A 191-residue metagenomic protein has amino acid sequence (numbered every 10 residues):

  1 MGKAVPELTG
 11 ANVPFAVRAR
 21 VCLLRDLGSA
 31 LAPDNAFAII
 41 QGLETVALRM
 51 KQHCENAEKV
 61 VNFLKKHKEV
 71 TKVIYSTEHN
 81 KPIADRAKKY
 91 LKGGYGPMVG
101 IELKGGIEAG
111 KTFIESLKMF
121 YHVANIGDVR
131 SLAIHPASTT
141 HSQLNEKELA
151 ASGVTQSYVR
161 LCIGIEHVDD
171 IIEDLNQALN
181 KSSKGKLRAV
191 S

Functional and structural regions predicted by a protein language model:
M1-M98, E102-R130, A137: Active-site C-terminal subdomain of aminotransferase-like
E115-S116, S131-S191: PLP-dependent enzyme catalytic core of the Aspartate aminotransferase-like
